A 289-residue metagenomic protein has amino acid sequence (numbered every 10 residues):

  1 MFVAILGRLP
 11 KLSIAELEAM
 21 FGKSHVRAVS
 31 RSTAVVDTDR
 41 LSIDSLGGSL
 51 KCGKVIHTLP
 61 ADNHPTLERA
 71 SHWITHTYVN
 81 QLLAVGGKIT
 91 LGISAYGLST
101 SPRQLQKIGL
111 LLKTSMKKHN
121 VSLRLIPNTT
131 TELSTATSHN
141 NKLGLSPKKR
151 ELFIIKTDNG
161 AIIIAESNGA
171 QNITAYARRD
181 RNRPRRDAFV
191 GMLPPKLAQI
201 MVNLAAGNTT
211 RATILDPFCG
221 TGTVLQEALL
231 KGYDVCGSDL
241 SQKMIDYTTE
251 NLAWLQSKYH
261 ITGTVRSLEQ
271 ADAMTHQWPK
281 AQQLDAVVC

Functional and structural regions predicted by a protein language model:
M1-R69, W73, G97-L110, A136-E151 (+1 more regions): Class I S-adenosyl-L-methionine-dependent methyltransferase catalytic core
R31, L91-G97, S122-S138: Short, glycine/charge-rich beta-strand/loop segments that flank catalytic centers and engage negatively charged groups
W73-G87: An N-terminal amphipathic alpha-helical segment
Y78, A95-G97, M116, N120 (+1 more regions): Generic hydrophobic/packing signal
G87-L91, R211-A212: Nucleotide donor/acceptor-binding cores
I108-T129: Extended, charged/glycine-rich binding lobes that contact polyanionic ligands
